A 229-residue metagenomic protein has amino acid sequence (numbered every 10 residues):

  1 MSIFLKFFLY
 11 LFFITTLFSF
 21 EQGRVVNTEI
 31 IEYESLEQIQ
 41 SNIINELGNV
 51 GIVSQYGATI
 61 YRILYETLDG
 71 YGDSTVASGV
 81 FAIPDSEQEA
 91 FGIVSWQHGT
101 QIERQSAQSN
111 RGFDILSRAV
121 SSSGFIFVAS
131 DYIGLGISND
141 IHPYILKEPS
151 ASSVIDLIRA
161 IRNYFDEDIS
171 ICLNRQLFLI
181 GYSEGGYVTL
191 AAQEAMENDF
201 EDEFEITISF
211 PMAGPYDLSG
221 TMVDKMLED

Functional and structural regions predicted by a protein language model:
F20-E89: Catalytic-loop region of hydrolases
G70-S78, A82-A119, I137: Short, surface-exposed "cap/lid" segments of acyl-processing enzymes
I83-A90, A160-I180, F200-F204: Gly/Ser-rich "nucleophile elbow"/oxyanion-hole loop immediately N-terminal to the catalytic nucleophile in hydrolases
I93, S121-D131: A fold-wide structural signal in alpha/beta-hydrolase
G134-P143, F165: Glycine-rich "HGGG/HGxG" loop immediately N-terminal to the catalytic nucleophile of the alpha/beta-hydrolase
Y144-E167: Alpha/beta-hydrolase active-site loop
G181-G185, T189: Gly/Ala-rich beta-loop-alpha elbow adjacent to hydrolase catalytic centers
E197-D229: Alpha/beta-hydrolase-fold enzymes
